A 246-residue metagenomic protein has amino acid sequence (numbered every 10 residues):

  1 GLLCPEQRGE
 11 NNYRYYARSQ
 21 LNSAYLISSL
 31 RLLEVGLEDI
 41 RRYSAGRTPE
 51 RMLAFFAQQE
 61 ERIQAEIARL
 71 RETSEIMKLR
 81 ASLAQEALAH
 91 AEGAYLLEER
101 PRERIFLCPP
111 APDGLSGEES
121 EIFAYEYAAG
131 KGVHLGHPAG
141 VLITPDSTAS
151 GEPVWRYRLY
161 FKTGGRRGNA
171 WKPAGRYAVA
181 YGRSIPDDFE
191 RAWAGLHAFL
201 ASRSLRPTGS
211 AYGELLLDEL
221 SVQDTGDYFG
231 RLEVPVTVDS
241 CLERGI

Functional and structural regions predicted by a protein language model:
G1-G9, P49-R62, E118-A139: An N-terminal domain-start capping segment
G1-L33, L37, R206-T208: Basic helix-turn-helix/winged-helix DNA-binding cores and closely related short helical interaction motifs
S28, R42-Y95: Short, charged amphipathic alpha-helical surface segments
R31, A129, A201: Short polybasic/polar patches that bind polyanions
I40-R41, A211: Glycine-anchored helix-breaking recognition loops at helix->coil/strand junctions
L79-R176, A180: Mid-protein regulatory/catalytic core that forms ligand/cofactor-binding pockets and protein-protein interaction
G140-I246: C-terminal regulatory/effector modules of DNA-binding transcriptional regulators
